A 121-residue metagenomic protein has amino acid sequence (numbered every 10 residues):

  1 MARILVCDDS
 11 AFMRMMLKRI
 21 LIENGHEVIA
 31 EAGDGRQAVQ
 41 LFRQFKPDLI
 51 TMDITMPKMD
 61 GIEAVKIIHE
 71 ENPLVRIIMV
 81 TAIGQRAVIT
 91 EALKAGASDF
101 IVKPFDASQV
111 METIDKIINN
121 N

Functional and structural regions predicted by a protein language model:
A11-A30: Two-component/phosphorelay signaling modules centered on CheY-like receiver
D34-Q37, D60-E63: Acidic catalytic/metal-coordinating carboxylates
F45-T51: Active-site beta3 strand of CheY-like receiver
M56: Receiver (REC) domain active-site loop signature in two-component systems and cognate sites in sensor histidine kinases
I83-G84: Short, conserved "switch-loop" micro-motifs in signal-transduction and mechanochemical regulators
F105-I114: C-terminal output helix
